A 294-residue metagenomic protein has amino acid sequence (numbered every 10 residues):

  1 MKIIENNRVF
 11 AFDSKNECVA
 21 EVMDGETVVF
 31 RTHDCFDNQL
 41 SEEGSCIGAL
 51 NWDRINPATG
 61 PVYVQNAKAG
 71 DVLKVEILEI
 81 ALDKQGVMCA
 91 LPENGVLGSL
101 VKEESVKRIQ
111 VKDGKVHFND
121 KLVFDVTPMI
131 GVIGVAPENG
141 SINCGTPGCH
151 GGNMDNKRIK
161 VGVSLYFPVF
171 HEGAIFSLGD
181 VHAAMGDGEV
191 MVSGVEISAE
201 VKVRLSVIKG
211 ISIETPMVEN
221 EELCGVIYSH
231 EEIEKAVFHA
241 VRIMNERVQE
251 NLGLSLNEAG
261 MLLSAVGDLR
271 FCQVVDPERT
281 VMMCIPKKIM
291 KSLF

Functional and structural regions predicted by a protein language model:
M1-L50: N-terminal, Lys/Arg-enriched amphipathic/low-complexity engagement segments that precede the first folded domain
I4-S14, W52-T59, I142-H150, M244: Short, structured beta-strand/loop micro-motifs enriched in basic residues and often containing a Trp
V22, V64-A67, I159: Short, well-ordered loop/turn sites that connect or cap secondary structure elements
F30, V72-V75, F167: A generic structural signal for residues embedded in beta-strands
C35-C46, I80-A90, G173-A183, C272-V275: Short, Lys/Arg- and Gly-enriched loop/turn segments at beta-strand edges
E79-V161: Intrinsically disordered, low-complexity linker/loop segments enriched in Gly/Pro and charged/polar residues
V126-K235, H239, N245: Conserved mixed alpha/beta catalytic, RNA-binding, or beta-rich assembly cores of soluble enzyme, regulatory
